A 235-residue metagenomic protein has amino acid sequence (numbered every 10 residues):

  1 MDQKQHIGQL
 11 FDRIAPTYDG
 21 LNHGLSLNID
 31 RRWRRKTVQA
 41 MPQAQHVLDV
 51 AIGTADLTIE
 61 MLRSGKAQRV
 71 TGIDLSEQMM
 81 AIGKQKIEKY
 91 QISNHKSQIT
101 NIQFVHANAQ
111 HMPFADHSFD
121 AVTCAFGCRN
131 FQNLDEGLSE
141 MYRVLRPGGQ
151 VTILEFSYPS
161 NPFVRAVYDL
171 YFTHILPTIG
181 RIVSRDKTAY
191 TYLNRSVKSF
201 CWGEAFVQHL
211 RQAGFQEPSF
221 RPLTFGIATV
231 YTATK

Functional and structural regions predicted by a protein language model:
Q5-H6, S157-H209, A213, S219: C-terminal alpha-helical "lid/dimerization" subdomain adjacent to the S-adenosyl-L-methionine
L27-Q45, D56, E60: Conserved alpha-helix/loop element of class I SAM-dependent methyltransferases that forms part of the SAM/SAH-binding
L48-V50, T54-Q91, Q98-H111: Class I SAM-dependent methyltransferase SAM/SAH-binding core
Q110-A121: A short acidic, Gly/Pro-enriched loop at the edge of an enzyme's catalytic core that lines a small-molecule cofactor
D120-L134: A short SAM/SAH-binding and catalytic strip from SAM-dependent methyltransferases
D135-P147: A short glycine-rich, Lys/Arg-flanked "PGG" loop and its adjoining helix->strand segment in the class I
G149-F156: Conserved beta-strand signature within the Rossmann-like core of class I S-adenosyl-L-methionine
A213-K235: Core SAM-dependent methyltransferase catalytic element
